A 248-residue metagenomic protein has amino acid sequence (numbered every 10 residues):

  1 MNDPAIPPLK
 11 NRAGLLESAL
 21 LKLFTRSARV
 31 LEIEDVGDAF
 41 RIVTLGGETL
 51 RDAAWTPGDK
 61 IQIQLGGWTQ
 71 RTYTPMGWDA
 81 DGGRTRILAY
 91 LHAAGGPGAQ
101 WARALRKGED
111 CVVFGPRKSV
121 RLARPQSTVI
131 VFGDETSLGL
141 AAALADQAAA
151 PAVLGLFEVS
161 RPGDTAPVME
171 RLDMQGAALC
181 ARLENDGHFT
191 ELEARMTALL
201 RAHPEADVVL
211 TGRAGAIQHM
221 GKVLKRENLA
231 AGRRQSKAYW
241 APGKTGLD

Functional and structural regions predicted by a protein language model:
M1-D248: Extended, composition-driven regions rather than compact fold-specific motifs
